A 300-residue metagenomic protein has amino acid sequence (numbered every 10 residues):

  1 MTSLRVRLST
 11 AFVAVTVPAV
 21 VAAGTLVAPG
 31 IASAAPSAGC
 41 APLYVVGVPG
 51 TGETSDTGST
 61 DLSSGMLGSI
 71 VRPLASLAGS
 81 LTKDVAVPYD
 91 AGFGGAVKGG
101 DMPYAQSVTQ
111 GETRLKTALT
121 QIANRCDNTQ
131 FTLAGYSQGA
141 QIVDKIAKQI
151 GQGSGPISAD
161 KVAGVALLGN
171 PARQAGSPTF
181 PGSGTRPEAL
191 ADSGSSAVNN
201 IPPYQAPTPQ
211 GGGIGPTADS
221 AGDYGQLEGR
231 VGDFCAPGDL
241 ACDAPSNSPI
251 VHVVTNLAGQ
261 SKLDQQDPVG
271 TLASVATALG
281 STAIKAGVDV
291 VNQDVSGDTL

Functional and structural regions predicted by a protein language model:
M1-A34: Secretory targeting and sorting signals
I31-L43: Low-complexity, acidic Ser/Thr/Pro-rich repeat tracts that form intrinsically disordered stalk/linker regions of very
P36, G47, D56-G95, Q110-Q121 (+2 more regions): Surface cap/lid and interfacial helix-loop subdomains adjacent to catalytic sites that gate substrate access
A41-P42, D127-Q130: Short coil/turn segments at beta-strand junctions that form active-site/ligand-binding loops
L43-G50: Short beta-strand element of the alpha/beta-hydrolase
E53-T60, G100-S107: Second-shell loop/turn segments in exported
Y104-L115, G139: Phosphate/oxyanion-binding active-site loops and adjacent basic polyanion-contact surfaces
L133-K148: Gly/Ala-rich beta-loop-alpha elbow adjacent to hydrolase catalytic centers
